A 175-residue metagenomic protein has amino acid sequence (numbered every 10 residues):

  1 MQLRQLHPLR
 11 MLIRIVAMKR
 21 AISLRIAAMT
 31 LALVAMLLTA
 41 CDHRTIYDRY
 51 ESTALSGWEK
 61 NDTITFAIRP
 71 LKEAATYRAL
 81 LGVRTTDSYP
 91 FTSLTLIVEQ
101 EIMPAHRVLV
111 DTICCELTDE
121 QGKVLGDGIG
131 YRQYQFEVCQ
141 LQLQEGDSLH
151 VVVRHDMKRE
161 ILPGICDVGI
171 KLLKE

Functional and structural regions predicted by a protein language model:
L3-L31: Bacterial N-terminal signal peptides that target proteins for export
L37-A40: C-terminal motif of bacterial Sec signal peptides marking the signal peptidase cleavage site
D42-R44: Bacterial signal peptide processing site
N61-F91: Post-signal-peptide N-terminal segment of Sec-exported extracytoplasmic proteins
A74-L81, L141-M157: Noncatalytic modules at the cell exterior or secretory-pathway interfaces, chiefly beta-strand-rich lectin/adhesion
T85-S88, Q133-Q135, H155-I165: Short acidic/polar inter-strand loop motif in beta-rich domains
L96-E101, K158-E175: Exposed low-complexity, polar/acidic, P/S/T/G-rich flexible segments that act as propeptides, protease-susceptible
I113-Q142: An anionic, turn-rich surface loop/hairpin at beta-sheet edges that serves as a generic interaction/coordination patch
